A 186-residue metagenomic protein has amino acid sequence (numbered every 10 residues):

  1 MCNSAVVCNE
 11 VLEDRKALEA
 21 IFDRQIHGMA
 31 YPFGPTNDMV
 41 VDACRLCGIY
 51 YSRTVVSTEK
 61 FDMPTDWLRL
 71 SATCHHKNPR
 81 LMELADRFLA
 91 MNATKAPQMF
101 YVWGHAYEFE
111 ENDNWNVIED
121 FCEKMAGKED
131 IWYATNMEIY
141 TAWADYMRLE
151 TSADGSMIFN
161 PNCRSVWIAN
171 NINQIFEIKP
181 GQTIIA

Functional and structural regions predicted by a protein language model:
M1-D86, F109-V117, A126, A144: Catalytic domains of cell-wall/extracellular-matrix polysaccharide-remodeling enzymes, centered on de-N-acetylation
E19, Y51-D62, D86, M99-A186: C-terminal domain-boundary segment and adjacent tail
I26, K95-M99: A general structural motif
F88-N92: Short, surface-exposed beta-strand/loop micro-motifs that present aromatic residues
